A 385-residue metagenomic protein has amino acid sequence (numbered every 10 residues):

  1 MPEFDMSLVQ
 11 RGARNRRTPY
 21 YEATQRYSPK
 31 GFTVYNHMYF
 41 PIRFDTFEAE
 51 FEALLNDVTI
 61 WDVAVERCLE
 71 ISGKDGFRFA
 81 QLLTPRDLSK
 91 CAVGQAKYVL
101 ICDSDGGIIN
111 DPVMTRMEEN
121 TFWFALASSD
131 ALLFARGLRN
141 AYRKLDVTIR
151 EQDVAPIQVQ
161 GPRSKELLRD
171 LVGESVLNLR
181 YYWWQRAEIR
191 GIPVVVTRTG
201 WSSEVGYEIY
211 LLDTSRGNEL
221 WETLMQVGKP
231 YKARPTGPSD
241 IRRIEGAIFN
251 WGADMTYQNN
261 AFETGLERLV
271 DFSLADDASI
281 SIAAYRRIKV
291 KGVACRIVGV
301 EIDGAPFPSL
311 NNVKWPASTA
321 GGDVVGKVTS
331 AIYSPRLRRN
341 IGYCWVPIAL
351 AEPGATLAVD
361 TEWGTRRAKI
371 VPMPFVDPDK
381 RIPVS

Functional and structural regions predicted by a protein language model:
M1-V99, G107: Acidic, proline/glycine-enriched N-terminal capping motif
M1-Y27, V34-H37, P41-I42, T115-S385: Conserved, structured C-terminal
K74-I108, S164-V194: Internal amphipathic helical hairpin motif
